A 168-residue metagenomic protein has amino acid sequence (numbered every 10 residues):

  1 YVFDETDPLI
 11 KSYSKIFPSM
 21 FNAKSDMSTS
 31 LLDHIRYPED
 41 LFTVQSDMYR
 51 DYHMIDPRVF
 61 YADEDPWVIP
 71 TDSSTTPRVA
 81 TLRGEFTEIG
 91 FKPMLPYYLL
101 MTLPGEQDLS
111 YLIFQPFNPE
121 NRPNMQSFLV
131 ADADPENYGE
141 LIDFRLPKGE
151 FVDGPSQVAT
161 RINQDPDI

Functional and structural regions predicted by a protein language model:
T6-D167: Accessory, solvent-exposed terminal regions and/or long lumenal/extracellular loops of proteins
